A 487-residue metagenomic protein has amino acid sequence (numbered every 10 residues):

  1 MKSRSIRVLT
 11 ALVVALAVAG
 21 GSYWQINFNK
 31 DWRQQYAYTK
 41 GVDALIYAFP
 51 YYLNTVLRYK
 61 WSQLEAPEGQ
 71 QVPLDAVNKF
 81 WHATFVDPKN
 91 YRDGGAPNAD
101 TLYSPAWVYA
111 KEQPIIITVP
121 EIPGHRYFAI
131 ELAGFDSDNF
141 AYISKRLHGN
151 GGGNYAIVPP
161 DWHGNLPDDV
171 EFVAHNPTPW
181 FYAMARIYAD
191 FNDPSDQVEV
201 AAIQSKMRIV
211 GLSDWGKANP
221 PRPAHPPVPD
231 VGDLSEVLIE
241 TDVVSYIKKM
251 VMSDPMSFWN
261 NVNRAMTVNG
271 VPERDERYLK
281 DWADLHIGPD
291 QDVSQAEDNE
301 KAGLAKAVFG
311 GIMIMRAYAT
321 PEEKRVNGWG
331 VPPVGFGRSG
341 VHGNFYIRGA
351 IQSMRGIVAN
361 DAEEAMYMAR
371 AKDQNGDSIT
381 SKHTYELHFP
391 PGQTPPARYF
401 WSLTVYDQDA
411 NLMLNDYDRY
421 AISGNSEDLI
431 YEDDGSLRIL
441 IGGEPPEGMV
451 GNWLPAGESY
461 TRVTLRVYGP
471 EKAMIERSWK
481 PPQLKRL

Functional and structural regions predicted by a protein language model:
M1-A15: N-terminal Sec-pathway targeting helices
L16-G20: Hydrophobic h-region of N-terminal signal peptides that target proteins for export in Gram-negative bacteria
G21-L487: A compositional/structural signature for long, glycine/proline-rich flexible linkers and loops on extracytoplasmic
